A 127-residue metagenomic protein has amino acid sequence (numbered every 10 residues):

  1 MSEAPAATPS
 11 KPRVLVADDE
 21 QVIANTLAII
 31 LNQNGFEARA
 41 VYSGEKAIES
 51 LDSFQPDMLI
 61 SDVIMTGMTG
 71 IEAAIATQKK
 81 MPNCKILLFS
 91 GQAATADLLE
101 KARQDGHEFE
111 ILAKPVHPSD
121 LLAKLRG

Functional and structural regions predicted by a protein language model:
M1-R13, H117-G127: Non-catalytic signal-transmission and effector/linker regions of two-component phosphorelay proteins
E20, V63-I64: The short loop immediately C-terminal to the conserved phospho-acceptor aspartate in CheY-like receiver
A24, T66: The feature encodes the CheY-like receiver
N25-Q33: Charged docking surfaces used in two-component/phosphorelay signaling
G35-Y42, S50, L112: Short hydrophobic/Thr-rich beta-strand motif most characteristic of the beta2 strand and flanking loop of CheY-like
Y42-K46, T69-A73: Acidic catalytic/metal-coordinating carboxylates
F54-I60, L87: Active-site beta3 strand of CheY-like receiver
F89-G91: Hydrophobic/aromatic residues positioned on beta-strands within the core alpha/beta folds
